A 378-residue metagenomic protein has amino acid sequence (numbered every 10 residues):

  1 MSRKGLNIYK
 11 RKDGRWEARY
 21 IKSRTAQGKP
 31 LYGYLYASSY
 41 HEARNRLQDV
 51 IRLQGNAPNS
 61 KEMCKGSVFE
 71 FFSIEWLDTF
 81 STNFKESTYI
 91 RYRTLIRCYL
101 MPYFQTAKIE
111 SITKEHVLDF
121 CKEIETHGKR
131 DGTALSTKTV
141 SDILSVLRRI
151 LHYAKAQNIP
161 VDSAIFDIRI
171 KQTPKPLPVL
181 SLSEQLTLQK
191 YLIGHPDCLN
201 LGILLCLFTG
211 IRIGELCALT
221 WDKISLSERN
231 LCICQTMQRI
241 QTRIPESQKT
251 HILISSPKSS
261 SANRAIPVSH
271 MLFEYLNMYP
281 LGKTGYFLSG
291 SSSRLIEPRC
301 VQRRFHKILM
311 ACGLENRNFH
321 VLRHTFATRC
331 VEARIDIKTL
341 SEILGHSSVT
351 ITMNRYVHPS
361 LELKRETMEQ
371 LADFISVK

Functional and structural regions predicted by a protein language model:
R11-E17, K22-L118, L281: N-terminal DNA-binding module of tyrosine recombinases/phage integrases
L77-I159, P174, R294-C300, E315-N318: N-terminal core-binding DNA-recognition domain of tyrosine site-specific recombinases/integrases
A134-T137, S141-I143, A156, P160-D162 (+5 more regions): Basic, Lys/Arg- and aromatic-enriched nucleic-acid-binding interface segment
A156, L204, F208-E215, K307 (+2 more regions): C-terminal catalytic core of tyrosine-transesterase DNA break-rejoin enzymes
Q172, V179, M237-R239, F273 (+1 more regions): Catalytic-site neighborhood detector that most strongly recognizes the C-terminal catalytic loop/helix of tyrosine
S183, E246, P267-E315: Active-site/catalytic core of tyrosine-dependent DNA strand-transfer enzymes
T187-Y191, R243-S247, A333, N354 (+1 more regions): DNA/chromatin major-groove-contacting recognition/catalytic segments
E228, R239-N263, H270-L272, S292 (+1 more regions): C-terminal secondary-structure termini that scaffold catalytic or DNA-interacting sites
